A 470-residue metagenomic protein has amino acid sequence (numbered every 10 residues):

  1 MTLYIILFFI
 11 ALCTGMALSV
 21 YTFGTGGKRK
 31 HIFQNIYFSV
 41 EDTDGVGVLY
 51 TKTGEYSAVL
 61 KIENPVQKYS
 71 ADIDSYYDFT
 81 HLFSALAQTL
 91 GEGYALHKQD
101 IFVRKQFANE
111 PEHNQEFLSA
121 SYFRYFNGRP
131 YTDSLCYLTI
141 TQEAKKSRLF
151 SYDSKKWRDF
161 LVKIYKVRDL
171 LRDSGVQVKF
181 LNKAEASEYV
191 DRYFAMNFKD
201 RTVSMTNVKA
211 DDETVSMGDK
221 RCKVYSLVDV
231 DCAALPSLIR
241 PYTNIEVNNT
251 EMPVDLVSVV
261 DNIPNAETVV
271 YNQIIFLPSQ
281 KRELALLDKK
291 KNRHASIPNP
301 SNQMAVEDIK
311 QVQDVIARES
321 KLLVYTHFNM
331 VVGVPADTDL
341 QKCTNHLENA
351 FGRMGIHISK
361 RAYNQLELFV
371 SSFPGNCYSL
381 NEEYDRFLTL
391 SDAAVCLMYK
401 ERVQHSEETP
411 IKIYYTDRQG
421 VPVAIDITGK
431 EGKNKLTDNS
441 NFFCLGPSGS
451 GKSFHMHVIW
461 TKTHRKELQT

Functional and structural regions predicted by a protein language model:
T2-E401: Extended, folded cores of ATP/NTP-driven motor/assembly subunits in large transport and secretion machines
L49, P65, I73-Q88, D100 (+1 more regions): Glycine-rich phosphate-binding loop of nucleotide-binding enzymes
L388-M398, V403-P422: Pre-P-loop entry segment of helicase/translocase ATPase cores
